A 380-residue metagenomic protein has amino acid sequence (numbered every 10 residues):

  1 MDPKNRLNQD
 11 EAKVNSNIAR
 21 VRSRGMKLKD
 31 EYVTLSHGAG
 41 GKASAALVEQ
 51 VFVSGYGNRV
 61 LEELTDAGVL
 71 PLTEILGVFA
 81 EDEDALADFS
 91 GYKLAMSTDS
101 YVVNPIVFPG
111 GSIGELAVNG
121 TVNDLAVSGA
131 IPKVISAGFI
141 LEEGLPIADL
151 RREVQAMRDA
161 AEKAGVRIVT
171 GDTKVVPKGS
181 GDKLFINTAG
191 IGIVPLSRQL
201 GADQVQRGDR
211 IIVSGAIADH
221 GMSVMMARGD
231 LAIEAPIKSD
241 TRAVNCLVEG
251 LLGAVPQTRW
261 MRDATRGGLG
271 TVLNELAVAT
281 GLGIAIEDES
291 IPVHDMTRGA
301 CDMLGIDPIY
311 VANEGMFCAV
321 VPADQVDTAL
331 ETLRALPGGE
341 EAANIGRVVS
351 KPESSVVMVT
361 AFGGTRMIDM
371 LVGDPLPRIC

Functional and structural regions predicted by a protein language model:
D2-V51, I368-L376: N-terminal amphipathic/basic leader segments beginning at the initiator methionine
K13-V14, L336-C380: Acidic, Ser/Thr/Pro-rich beta/coil linker or hinge segments at domain junctions
T34, K42-V213, D219, V224 (+1 more regions): Glycine-rich phosphate/pyrophosphate-binding loop regions near the starts of catalytic domains
G40, L47-V48, E142-G144, I237-N313: Active-site-proximal betaalpha loop/short-helix elements that scaffold phosphoryl/nucleotidyl transfer chemistry
L64-T65, V311-M316: Short Gly/Ser/Thr- and Asp/Glu-enriched loop/turn motifs at secondary-structure junctions
T121, M157, L273, T297 (+1 more regions): Aromatic/hydrophobic pocket-lining residues that form π-stacking "cages" and hydrophobic walls in ligand
V321-V326: Helix N-cap motif at beta-to-alpha junctions
T328-G338: Short amphipathic alpha-helices in soluble, non-transmembrane regions that often serve as interface/regulatory elements
